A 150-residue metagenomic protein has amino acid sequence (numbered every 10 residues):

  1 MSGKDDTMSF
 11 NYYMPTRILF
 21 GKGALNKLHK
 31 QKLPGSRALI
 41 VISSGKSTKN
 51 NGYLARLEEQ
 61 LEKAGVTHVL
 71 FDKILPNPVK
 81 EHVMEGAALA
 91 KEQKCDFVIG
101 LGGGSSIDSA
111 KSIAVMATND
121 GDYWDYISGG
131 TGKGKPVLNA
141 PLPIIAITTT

Functional and structural regions predicted by a protein language model:
M1-S2, G121: Short linear motifs centered on Gly/Pro in flexible linkers and helix caps
S2-F97: ATP/NTP phosphate-donor binding region
E81-T150: Glycine/threonine-rich beta-strand-loop-alpha-helix active-site module that forms ligand/phosphate-binding
